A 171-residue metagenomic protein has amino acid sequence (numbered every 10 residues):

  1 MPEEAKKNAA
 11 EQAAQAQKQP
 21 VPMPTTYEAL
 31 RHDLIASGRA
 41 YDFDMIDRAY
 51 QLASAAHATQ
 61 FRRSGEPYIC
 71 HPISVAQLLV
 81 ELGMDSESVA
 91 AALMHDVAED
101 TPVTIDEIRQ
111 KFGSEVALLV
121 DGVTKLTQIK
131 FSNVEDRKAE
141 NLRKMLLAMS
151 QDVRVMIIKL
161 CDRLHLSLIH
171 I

Functional and structural regions predicted by a protein language model:
M1-I169: Active-site helical microenvironments for divalent-metal-assisted chemistry
